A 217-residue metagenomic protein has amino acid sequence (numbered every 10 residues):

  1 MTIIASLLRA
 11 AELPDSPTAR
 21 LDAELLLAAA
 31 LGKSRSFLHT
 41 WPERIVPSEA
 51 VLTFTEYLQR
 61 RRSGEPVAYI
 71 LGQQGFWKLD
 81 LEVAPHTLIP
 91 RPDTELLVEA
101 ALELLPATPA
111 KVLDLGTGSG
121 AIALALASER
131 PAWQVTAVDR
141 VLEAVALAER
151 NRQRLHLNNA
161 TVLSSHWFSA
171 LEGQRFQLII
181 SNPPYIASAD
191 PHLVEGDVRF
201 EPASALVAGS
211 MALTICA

Functional and structural regions predicted by a protein language model:
M1-A19: Non-catalytic nucleic-acid substrate-recognition regions in nucleic-acid-modifying enzymes
L25-E103: Conserved AdoMet
A50, R140, M211-I215: Soluble or luminal CAZymes and related metallo-dependent hydrolases
P92, L96-H192: Conserved SAM/SAH cofactor-binding pocket of Class I
R175, C216-A217: Short, intrinsically disordered, charge-balanced linker/junction segments flanking boundaries in proteins
Y185-I215: Mobile active-site "lid"/loop adjacent to the S-adenosyl-L-methionine
